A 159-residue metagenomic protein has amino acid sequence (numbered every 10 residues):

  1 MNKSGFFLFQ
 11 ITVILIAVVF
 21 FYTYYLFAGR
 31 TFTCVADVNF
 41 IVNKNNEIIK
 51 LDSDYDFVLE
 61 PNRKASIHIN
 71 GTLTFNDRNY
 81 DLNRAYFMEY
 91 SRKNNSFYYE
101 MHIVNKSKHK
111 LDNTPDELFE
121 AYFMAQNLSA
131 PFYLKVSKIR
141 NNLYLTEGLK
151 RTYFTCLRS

Functional and structural regions predicted by a protein language model:
K3-Y24: Hydrophobic membrane-insertion alpha-helices, especially the h-region of bacterial N-terminal signal peptides
G29-I49: Tryptophan-anchored aromatic micro-motifs
G29-V35, N62-H68, F97-Y99, I139-L145: Short, hydrophobic/aromatic-rich segments at coil-to-beta transitions
N39, T72-T74, V104, R151: Residue-level signature for short turns and capping positions that connect secondary-structure elements
I41-N43, I49-S96: Extracytoplasmic/periplasmic/luminal assembly and interaction segments in envelope/secretory/respiratory proteins
N45-E47, F75-L82, H109-N113, T155-S159: A short, polar/proline- and glycine-enriched secondary-structure boundary/capping micro-motif
N94-S159: Non-cytosolic head/periplasmic domains of membrane-anchored proteins
